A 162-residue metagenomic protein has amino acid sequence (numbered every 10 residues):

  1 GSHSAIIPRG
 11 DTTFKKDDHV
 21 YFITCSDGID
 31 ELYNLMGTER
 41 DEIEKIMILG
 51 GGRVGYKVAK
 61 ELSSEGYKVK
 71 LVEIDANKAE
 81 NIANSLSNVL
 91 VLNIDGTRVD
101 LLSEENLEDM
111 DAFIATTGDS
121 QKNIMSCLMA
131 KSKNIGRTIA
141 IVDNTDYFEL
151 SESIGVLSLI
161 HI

Functional and structural regions predicted by a protein language model:
G1-H161: Cytosolic regulatory regions of ion transport systems
